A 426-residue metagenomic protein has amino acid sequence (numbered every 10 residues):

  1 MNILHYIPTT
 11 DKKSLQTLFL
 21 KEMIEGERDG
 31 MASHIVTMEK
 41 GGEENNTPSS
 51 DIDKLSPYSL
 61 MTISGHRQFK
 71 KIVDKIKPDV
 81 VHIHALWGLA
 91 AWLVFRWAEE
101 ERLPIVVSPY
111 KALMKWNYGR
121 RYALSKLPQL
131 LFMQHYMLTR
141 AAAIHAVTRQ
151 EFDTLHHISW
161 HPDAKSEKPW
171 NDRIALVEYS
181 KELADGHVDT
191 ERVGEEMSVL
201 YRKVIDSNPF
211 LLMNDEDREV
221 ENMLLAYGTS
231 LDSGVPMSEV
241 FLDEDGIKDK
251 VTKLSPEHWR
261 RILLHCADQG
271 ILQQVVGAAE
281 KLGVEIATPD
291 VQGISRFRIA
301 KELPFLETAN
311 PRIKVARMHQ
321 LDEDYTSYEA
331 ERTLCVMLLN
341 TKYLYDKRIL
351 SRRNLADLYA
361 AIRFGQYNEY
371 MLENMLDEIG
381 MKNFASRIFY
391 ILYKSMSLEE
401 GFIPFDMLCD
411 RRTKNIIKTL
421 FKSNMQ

Functional and structural regions predicted by a protein language model:
M1-D53, E191-E195: N-terminal subdomain of nucleotide-sugar transferases
I3-L4, V80, F95-K115, H145: Active-site proximal beta-strand in glycosyltransferases
L15-L18, M38, H84, A146-Q150: Replace "coordinates the UDP/GDP/TDP-sugar" with "coordinates nucleotide-activated sugar donors
K71-A91, P104-V106, R348: Short N-terminal targeting/anchoring amphipathic segment
L113, L127-A143: Membrane-proximal helix-turn-helix segments that form the acceptor-binding/catalytic region of lipid-linked
M137-P169: A short, active-site helix/loop in glycosyltransferases that binds the activated sugar's phosphate group
N171, V177-L183, D189-L212: C-terminal alpha-helical cap of glycosyltransferases
S207-Q426: Conserved NTP-donor binding/palm subdomain of two-metal-ion nucleotidyltransferases/polymerases, i.e., the charged
